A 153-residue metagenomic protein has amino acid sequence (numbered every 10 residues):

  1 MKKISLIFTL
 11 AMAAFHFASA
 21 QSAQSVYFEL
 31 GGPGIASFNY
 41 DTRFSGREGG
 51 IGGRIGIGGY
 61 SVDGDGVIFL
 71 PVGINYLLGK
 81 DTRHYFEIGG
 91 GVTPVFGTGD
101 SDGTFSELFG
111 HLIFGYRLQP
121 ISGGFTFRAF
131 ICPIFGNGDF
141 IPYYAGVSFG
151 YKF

Functional and structural regions predicted by a protein language model:
M1-A23: Bacterial Sec-dependent N-terminal signal peptides
S25, P33-A36, T42-G52, G58-F153: Outer-membrane beta-barrel transmembrane domain signature
